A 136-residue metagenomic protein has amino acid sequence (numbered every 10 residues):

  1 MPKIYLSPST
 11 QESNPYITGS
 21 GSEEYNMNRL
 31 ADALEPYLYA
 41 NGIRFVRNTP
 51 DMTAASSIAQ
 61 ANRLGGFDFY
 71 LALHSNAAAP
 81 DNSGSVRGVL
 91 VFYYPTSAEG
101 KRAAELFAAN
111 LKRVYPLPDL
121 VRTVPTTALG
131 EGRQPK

Functional and structural regions predicted by a protein language model:
P2-I4, E12-N14, Y25-K136: Active-site-proximal helix/loop segments of hydrolytic enzymes
P8: Flexible glycine-/small-residue-rich
G19-E23: Periplasmic OmpA-like peptidoglycan-binding domain that tethers envelope proteins to the cell wall
